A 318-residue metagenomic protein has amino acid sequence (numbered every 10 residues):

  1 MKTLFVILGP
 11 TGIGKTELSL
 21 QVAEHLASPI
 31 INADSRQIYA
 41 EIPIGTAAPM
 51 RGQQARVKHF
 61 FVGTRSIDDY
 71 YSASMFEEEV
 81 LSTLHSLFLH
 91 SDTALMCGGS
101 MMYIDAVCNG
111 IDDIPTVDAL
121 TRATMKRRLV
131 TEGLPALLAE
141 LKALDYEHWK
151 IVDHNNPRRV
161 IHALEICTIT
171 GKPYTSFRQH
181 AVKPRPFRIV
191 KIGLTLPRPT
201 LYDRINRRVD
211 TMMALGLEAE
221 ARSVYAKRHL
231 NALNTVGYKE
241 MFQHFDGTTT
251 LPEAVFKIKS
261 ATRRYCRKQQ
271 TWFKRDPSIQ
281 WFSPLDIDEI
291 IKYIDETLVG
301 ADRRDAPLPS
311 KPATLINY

Functional and structural regions predicted by a protein language model:
M1-Y318: Phosphate/pyrophosphate-binding catalytic cores of soluble transferases and nucleic-acid-acting enzymes
